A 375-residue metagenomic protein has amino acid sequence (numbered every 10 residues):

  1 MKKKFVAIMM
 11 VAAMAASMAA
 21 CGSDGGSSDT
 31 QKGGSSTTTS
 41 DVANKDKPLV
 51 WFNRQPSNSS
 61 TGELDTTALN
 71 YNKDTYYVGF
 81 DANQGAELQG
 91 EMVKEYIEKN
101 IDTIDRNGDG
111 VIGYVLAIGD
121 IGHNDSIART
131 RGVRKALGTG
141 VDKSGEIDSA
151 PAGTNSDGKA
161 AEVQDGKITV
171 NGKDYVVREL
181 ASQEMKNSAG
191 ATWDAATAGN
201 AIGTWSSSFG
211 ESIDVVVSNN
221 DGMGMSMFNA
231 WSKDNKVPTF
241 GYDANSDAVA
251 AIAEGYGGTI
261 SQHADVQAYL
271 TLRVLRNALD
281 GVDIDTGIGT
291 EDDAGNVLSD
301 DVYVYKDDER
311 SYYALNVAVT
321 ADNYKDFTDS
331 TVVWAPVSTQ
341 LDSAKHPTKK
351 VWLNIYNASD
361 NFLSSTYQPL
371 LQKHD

Functional and structural regions predicted by a protein language model:
M1-K2, T30: Generic N-terminal leader/processing signal
K2-D24: Sec-dependent N-terminal signal peptides of Gram-positive bacterial secreted proteins and lipoproteins
C21-D375: A residue-level marker of the well-folded mature domains of exported/periplasmic proteins
